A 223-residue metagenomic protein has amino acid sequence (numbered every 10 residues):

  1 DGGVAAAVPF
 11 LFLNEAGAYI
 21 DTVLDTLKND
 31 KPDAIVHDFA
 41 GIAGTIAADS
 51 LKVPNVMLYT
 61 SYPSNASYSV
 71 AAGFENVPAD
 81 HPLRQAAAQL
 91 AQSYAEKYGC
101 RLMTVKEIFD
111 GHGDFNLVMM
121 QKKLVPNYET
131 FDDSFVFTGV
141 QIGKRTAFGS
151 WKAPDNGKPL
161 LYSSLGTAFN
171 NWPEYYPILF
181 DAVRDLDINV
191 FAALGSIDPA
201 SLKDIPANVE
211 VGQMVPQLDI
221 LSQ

Functional and structural regions predicted by a protein language model:
D1-L161, L165-I188: Nucleotide-sugar-dependent glycosyltransferase catalytic domains
T22, V215-P216: Short acidic active-site motifs
C100-M103, I197, V215: Short coil/turn linker and secondary-structure boundary residues
T167, P177-Q213: Catalytic donor nucleotide-activated moiety binding site of glycosyltransferases and closely related
P216-Q223: Short acidic alpha-helix that forms the nucleotide-activated donor recognition element in Leloir-type transferases
